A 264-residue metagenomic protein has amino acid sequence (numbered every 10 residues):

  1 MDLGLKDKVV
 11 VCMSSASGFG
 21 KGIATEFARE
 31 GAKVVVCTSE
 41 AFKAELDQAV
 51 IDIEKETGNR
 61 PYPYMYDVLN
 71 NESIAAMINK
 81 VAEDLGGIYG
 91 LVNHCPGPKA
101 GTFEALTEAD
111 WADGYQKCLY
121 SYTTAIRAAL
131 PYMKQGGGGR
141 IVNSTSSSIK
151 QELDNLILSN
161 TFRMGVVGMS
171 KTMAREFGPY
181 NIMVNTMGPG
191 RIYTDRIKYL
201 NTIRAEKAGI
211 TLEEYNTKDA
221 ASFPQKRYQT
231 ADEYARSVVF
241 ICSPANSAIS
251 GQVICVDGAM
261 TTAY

Functional and structural regions predicted by a protein language model:
V9, S14-G18: Conserved glycine-rich cofactor-binding loop
A32-D47: Conserved glycine-rich Rossmann-like NAD(P)H-binding loop of the short-chain dehydrogenase/reductase
T102-Y115, D219: Substrate-binding pocket helix/loop in short-chain dehydrogenase/reductase
P131, R175-E176, S247: Alpha-helical segment proximal to the catalytic Tyr-Lys
V142-V166, S170-P179, R191-I192: Catalytic loop of short-chain dehydrogenase/reductase
Q151, R227, V239, S250-Y264: Short C-terminal tail/terminal secondary-structure segment of NAD(P)H-dependent dehydrogenase/reductase domains
G178, M183, I249-G251: Short, small/polar-rich loop/turn modules that mediate ligand/substrate recognition or access, typified
